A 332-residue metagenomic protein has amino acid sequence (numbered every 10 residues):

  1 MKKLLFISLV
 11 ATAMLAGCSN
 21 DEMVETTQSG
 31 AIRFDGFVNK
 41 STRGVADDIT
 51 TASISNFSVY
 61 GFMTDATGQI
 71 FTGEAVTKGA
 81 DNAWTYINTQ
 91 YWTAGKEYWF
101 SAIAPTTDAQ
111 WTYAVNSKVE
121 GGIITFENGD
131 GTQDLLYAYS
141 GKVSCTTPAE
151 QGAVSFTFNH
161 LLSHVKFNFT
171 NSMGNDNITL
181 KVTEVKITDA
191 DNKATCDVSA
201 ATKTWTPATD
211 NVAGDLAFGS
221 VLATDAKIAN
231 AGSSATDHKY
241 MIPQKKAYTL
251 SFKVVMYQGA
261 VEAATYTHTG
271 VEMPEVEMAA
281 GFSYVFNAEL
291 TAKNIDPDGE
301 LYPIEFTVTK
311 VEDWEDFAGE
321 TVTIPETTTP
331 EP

Functional and structural regions predicted by a protein language model:
K2-P332: Sec-type signal peptide cleavage vicinity
